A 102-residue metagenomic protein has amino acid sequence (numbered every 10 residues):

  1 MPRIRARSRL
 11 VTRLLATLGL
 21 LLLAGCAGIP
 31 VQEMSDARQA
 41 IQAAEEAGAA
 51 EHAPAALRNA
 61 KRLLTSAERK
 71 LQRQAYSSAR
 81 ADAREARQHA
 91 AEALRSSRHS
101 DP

Functional and structural regions predicted by a protein language model:
P2-A16: Bacterial N-terminal signal peptides that target proteins for export
L22-G25: C-terminal motif of bacterial Sec signal peptides marking the signal peptidase cleavage site
A27-L64: Amphipathic, heptad-repeat alpha-helical segments
A44, G48-E51, A67-A75, A93 (+1 more regions): Secondary-structure edge/capping motif, primarily at the C-terminal ends of alpha-helices and the immediately following
R87-P102: Short, charge-rich amphipathic alpha-helical segments embedded in non-transmembrane helical bundles/solenoids
